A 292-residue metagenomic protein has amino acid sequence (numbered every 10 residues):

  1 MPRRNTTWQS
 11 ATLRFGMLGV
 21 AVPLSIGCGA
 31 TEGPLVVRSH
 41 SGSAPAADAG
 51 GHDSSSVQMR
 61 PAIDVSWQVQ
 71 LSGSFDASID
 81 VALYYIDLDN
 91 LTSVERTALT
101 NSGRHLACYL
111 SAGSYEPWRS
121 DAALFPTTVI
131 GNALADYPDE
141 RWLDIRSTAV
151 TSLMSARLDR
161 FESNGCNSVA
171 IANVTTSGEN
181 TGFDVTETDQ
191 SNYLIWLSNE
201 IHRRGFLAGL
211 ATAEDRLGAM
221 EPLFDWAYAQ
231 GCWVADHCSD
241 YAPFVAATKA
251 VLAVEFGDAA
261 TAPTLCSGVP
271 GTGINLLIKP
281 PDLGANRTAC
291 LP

Functional and structural regions predicted by a protein language model:
M1, L24-S56: Ser/Thr-rich, Pro/Gly/Ala-heavy low-complexity intrinsically disordered linkers and tails of secreted extracellular
M1-A11: N-terminal secretory signal peptides that target proteins for export/translocation
T6, V20, S41-S43, A49-S54 (+3 more regions): Short linear motifs in intrinsically disordered/low-complexity regions
R14-G27: Bacterial N-terminal signal peptides
S55-P292: Glycan-processing catalytic domains of CAZymes
